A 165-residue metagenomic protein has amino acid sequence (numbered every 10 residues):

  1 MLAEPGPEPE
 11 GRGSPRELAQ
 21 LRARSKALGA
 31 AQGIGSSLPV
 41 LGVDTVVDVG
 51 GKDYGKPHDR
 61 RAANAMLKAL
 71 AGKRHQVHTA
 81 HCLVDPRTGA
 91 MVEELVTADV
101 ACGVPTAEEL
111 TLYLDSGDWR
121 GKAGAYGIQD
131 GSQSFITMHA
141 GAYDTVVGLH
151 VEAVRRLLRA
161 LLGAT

Functional and structural regions predicted by a protein language model:
M1-E8: A short beta-strand-loop structural module common to alpha/beta enzyme folds
G13-T165: Anionic-ligand binding patches
